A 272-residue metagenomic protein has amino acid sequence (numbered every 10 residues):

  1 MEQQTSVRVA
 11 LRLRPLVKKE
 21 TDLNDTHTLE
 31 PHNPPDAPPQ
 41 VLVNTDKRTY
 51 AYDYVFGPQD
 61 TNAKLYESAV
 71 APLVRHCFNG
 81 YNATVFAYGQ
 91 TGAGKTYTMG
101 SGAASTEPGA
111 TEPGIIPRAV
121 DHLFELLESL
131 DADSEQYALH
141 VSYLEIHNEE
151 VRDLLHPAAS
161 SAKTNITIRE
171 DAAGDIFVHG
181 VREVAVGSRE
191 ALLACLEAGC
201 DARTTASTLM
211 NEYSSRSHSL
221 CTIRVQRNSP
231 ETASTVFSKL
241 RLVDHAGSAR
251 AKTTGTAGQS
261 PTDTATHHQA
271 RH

Functional and structural regions predicted by a protein language model:
M1-Q90, G100-H272: P-loop NTPase "switch/coupling" elements that transmit nucleotide state to mechanical/effector output
K95: Conserved lysine of the Walker
